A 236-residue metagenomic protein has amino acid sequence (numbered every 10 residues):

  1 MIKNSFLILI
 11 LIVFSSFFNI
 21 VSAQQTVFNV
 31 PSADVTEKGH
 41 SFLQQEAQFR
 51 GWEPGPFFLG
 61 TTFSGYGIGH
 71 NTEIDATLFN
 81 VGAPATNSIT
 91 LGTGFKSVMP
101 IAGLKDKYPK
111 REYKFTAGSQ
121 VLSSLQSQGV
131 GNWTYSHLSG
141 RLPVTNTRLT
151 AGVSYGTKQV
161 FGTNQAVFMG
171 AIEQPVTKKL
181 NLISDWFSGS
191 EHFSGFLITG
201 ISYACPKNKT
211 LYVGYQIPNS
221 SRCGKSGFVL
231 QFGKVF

Functional and structural regions predicted by a protein language model:
M1-S5: Positively charged n-region of N-terminal signal peptides that target proteins for export
I8-F17: Bacterial N-terminal signal peptides
S22-V160, P175-F236: Transmembrane beta-barrel domains of Gram-negative outer membranes and organellar outer membranes
A171: Active-site rim beta-loop-alpha module in soluble metabolic enzymes
